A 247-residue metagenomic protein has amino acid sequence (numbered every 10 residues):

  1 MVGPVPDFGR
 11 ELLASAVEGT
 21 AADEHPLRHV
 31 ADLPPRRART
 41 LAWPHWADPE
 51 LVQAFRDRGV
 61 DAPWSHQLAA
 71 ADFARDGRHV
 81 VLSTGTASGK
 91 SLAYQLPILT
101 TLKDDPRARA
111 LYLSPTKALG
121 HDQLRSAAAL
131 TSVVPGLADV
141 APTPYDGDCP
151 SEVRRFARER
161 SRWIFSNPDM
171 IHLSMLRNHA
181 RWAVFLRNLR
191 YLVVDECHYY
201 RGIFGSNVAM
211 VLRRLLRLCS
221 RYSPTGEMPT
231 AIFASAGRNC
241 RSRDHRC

Functional and structural regions predicted by a protein language model:
M1-L68, R78-H79, V140: Helicase-associated low-complexity/disordered flanking segments
W46, V52-L216, S235-A236: Conserved P-loop/Walker A NTP-binding site and adjacent catalytic elements of P-loop NTPases
L216-P229: Conserved Walker
N239: Phosphate-binding glycine-rich/basic clefts of nucleotide- and phosphate-handling proteins, predominantly
S242-C247: Interdomain hinge/linker at the junction between the two RecA-like core domains of SF2 helicases
